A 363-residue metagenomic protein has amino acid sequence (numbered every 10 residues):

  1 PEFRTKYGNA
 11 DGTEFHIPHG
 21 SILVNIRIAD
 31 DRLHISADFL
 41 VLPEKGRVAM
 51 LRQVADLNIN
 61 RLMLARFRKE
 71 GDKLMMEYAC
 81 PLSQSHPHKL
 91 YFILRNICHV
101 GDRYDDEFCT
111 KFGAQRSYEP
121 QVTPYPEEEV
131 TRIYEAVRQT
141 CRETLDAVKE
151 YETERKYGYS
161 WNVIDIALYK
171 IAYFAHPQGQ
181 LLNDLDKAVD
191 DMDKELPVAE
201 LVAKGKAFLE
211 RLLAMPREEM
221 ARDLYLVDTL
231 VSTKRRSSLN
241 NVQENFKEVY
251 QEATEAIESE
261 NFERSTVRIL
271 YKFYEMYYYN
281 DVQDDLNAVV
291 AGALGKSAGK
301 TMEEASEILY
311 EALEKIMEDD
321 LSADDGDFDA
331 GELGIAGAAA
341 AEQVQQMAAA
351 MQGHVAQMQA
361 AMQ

Functional and structural regions predicted by a protein language model:
P1-L42: N-terminal catalytic cores of peptidoglycan-degrading enzymes
S36-G71, K247: Short, internal acidic amphipathic alpha-helical interface segments that mediate docking to partner proteins
F67-F92: Well-ordered alpha/beta subsegment
L90-Y104: Short amphipathic C-terminal alpha-helix that caps PH/PH-like domains
C109-D165: Charged, amphipathic alpha-helical linkers/stalks
E150-S160, F174-L182, S259, Y278-D285 (+1 more regions): Charged, low-complexity interaction regions
D165-S265: Charged, long alpha-helical assembly modules
E255-Q363: Charge-dense, extended regions
